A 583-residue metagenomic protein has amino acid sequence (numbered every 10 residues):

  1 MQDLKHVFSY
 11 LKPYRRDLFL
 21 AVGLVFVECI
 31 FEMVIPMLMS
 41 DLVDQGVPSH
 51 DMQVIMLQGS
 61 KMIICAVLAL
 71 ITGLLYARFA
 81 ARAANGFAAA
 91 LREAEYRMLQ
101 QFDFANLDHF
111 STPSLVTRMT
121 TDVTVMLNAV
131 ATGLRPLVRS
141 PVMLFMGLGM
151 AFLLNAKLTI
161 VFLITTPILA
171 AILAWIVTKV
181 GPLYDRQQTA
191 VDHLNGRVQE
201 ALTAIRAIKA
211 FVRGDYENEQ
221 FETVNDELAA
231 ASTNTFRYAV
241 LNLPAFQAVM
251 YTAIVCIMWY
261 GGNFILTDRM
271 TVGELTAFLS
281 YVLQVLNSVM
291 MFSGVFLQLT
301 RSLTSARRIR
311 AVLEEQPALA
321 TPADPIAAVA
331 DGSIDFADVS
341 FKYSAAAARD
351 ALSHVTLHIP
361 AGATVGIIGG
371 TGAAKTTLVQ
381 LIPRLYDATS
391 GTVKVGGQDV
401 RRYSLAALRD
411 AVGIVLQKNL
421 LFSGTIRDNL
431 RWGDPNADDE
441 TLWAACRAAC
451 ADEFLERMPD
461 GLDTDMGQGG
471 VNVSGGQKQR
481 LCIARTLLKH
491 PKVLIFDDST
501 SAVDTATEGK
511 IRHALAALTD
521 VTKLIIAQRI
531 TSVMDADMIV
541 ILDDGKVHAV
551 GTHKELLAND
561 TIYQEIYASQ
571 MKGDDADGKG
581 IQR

Functional and structural regions predicted by a protein language model:
M1-I35, M39, V47-I63, T72 (+15 more regions): Membrane-integrated ABC transporters
P13, D17-I30, D41, C65 (+3 more regions): Transmembrane helices of ABC transporter permease
P13-R16, F104-A105, T121-V130, L134 (+7 more regions): An intracellular "coupling" helix at the cytosolic face of ABC transporter transmembrane type-1 domains
L20, I35, M39-L42, Y76 (+16 more regions): Extended hydrophobic secondary-structure segments
I35, M39, Y76, A80 (+7 more regions): Hydrophobic/aromatic residues in alpha-helical transmembrane segments
S49-H50, N85, E93-T117, T121-V123 (+6 more regions): Short intracellular "coupling" helices and adjacent cytoplasmic loop segments at the cytosolic face of multi-pass
H50-L57, M150-I164, N234-R308, V312-L313: Helix-loop-helix
A327-R583: ABC-type nucleotide-binding domain
